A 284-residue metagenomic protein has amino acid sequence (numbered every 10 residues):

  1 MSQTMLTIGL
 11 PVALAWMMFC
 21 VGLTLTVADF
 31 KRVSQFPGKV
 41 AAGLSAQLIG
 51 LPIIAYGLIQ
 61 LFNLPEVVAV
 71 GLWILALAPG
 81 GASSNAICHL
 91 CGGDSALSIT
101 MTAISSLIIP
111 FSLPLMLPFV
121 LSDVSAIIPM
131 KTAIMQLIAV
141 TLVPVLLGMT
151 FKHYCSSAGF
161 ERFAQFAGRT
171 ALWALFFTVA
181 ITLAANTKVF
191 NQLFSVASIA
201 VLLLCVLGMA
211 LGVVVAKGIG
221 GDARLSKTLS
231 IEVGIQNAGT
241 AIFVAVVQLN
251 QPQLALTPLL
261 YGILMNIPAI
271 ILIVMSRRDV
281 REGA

Functional and structural regions predicted by a protein language model:
M1-A284: Alpha-helical transmembrane segments of multi-pass small-molecule/ion transporters
